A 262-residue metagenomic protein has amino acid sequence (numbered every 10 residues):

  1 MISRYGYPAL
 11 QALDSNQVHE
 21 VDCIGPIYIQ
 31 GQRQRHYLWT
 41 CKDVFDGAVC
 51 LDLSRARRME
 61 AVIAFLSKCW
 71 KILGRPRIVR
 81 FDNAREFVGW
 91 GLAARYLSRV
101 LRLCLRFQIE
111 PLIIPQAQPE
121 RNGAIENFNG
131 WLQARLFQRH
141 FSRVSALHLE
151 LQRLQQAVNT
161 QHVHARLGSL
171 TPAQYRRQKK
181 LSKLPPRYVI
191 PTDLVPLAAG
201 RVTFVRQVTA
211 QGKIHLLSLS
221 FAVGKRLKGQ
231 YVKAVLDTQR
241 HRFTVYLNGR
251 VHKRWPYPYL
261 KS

Functional and structural regions predicted by a protein language model:
M1-K42, A48-V49, R57-L66, I72-G74 (+2 more regions): Mobile-element integrase/transposase regions, centering on the N-terminal DNA-binding/Zn-coordinating module
D22, C41, G47, L66 (+6 more regions): Mobile genetic element proteins and their domesticated derivatives, centered on retroelements and DNA transposons
D46-D52, L112-I114: Short small-residue beta-strand/loop micro-motif enriched in glycine and branched aliphatics
D52-L53, W255: Short hydrophobic alpha-helix segments
R55-A56, P258: A generic structural motif
R57, K71-A93, P115-A117, T171-P172: Acidic/histidine-rich, metal-coordinating catalytic segments
A93, V100-V189: Charged alpha-helix within mobile-element recombinases
N159-S262: C-terminal, beta-rich DNA-binding module of retroviral/retroelements integrases
